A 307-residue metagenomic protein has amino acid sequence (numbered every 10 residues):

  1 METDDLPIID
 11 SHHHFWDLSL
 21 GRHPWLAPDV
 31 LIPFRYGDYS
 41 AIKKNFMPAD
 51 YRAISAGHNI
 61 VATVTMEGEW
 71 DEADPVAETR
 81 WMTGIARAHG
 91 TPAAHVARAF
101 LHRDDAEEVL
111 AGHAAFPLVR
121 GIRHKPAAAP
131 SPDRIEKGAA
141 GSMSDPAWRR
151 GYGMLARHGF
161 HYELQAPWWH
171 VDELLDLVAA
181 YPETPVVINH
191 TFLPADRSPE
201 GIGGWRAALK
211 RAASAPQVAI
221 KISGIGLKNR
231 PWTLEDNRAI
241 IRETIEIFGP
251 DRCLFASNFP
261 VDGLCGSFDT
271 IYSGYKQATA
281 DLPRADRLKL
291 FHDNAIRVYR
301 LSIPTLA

Functional and structural regions predicted by a protein language model:
M1-S11, L18-A53, A62, E243 (+2 more regions): Mid-to-C-terminal alpha-helical segments outside catalytic/metal-binding sites
H12, T63, H95, I122 (+6 more regions): Conserved, mostly hydrophobic/aromatic
D17-A49, A53-A62, F116-A139, S144 (+3 more regions): Active-site gating loops and adjacent loop-to-helix segments of metal-dependent hydrolytic enzymes
P24, K137-L254, T305: Catalytic pocket-lining loop regions of alpha/beta-barrel enzymes, especially the amidohydrolase/enolase/GH5 lineages
I42, E69-V76, A99-E107, A166-D172 (+3 more regions): Acidic-and-aromatic substrate-binding clefts and catalytic sites of carbohydrate-active enzymes
P48-R52, T79-T83, A106-A111, W148-Y152 (+4 more regions): Generic structural signal for well-ordered alpha-helices, preferentially at hydrophobic/aromatic core positions
E67, P75-R87, L175-V187, A239-F248 (+1 more regions): Short, electropositive alpha-helical surface patch
A73-W169, D176, K221-K228: Active-site gating/metal-coordination segments in enzymes
